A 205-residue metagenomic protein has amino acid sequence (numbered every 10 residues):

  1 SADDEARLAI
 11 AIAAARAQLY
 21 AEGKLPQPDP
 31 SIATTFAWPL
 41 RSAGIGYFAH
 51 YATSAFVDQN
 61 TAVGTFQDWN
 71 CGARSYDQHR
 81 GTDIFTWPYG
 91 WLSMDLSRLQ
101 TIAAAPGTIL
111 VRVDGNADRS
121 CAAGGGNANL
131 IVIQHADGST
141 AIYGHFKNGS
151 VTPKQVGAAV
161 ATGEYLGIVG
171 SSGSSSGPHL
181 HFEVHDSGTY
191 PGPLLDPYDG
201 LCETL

Functional and structural regions predicted by a protein language model:
S1-A104, L194-L205: Polar/charged, compositionally biased leader and regulatory segments
H50, S54, A141-Y143, I168: Ordered hydrophobic segments in well-structured contexts
H79, D95-R98, I102-V156, P178-H179 (+1 more regions): Zn2+-dependent peptidoglycan hydrolase active-site motif and core
I84, G107, G163: Divalent metal-coordination and catalytic microenvironments
F85, Q134, G144-K147, A161 (+1 more regions): Residue-level detector of conserved, well-ordered beta-strand and adjacent loop positions that form binding/recognition
Y89, D114-D118, N148, Y165-S172: Short beta-turn/strand-loop junction motif enriched in small, turn-promoting residues
N129-I131, V160-S175: Short hydrophobic beta/alpha edge segments that flank linear recognition/processing sites
G157-A159, G177, V184-D199: Glycine- and acidic-residue-rich phosphate-binding/metal-coordinating active-site segment common to enzymes that handle
